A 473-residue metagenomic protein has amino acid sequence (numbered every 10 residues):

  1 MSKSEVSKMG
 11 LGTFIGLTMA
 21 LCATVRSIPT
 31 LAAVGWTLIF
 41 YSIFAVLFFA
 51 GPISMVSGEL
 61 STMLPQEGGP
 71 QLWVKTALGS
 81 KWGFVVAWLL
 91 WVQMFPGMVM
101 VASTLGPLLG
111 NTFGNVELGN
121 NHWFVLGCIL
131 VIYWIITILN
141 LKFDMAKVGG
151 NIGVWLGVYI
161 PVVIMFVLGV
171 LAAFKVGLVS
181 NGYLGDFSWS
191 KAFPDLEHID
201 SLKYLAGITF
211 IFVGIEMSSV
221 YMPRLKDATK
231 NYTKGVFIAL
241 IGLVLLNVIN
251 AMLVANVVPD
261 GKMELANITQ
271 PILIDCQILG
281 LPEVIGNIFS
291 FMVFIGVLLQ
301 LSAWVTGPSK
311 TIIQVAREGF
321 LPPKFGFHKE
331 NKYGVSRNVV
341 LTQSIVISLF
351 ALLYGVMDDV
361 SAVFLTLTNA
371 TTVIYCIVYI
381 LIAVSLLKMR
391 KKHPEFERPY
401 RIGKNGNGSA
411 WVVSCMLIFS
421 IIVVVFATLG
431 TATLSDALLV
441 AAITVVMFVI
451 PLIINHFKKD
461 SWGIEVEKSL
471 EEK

Functional and structural regions predicted by a protein language model:
M1-G58, L64-E67, P194, E395 (+3 more regions): Membrane-interface "cap" regions at the ends of multi-pass membrane proteins
E5, G150-G153, K324-Y333, C376-L429: C-terminal membrane-solvent junction of multi-pass transporters and transport-like membrane proteins
E5-G12, W123-L130, K226-K230, K234 (+3 more regions): Loop-to-transmembrane helix boundary motifs in multi-pass membrane proteins
S7, F40, E117-F124, L156-S290: Helix-loop-helix junctions that connect adjacent transmembrane segments in multi-pass membrane transporters
A32-A33, G51-Y133, T137-I138, F166 (+3 more regions): Hydrophobic transmembrane alpha-helices that form the core helical bundles of multi-pass secondary transporters
L72-V74, G79, N111-V116, G235-S302 (+1 more regions): TM-loop-TM module centered on a large, flexible mid-protein loop between adjacent transmembrane helices in multi-pass
F124-Y183, V213, G235-I241, T368 (+2 more regions): Membrane-interface loop-to-helix entry segments
V167, A173, L365-V378, N405-K473: A generic transmembrane alpha-helix motif of multi-pass inner-membrane proteins
